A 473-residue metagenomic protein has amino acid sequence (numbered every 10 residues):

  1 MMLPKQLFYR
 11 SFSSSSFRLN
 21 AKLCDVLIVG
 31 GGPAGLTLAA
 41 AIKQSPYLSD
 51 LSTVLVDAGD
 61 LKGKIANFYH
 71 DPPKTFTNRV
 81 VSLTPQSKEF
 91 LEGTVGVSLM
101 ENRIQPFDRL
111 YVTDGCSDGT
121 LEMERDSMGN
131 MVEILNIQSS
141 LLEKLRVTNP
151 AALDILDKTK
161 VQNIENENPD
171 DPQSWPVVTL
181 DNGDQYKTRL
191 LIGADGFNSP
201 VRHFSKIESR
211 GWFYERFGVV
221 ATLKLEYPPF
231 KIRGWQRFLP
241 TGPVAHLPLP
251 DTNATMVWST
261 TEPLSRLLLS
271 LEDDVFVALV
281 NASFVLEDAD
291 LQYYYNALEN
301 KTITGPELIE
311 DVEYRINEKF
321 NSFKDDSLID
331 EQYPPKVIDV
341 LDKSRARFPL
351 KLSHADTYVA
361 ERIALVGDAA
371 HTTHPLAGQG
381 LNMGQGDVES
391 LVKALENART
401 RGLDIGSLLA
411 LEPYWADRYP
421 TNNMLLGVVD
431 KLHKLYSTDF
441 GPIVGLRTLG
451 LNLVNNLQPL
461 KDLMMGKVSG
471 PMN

Functional and structural regions predicted by a protein language model:
F17-A34, V54: Beta1/beta-strand and adjacent pyrophosphate-binding region of the FAD-binding site in flavoprotein oxidoreductases
L27-V29, K43-R79: Glycine-rich FAD pyrophosphate-binding loop
A41, I65-C116: N-terminal FAD cofactor-binding segment of flavoenzymes
R79-P85, R125-K144, S270-L271, L350 (+1 more regions): Short beta-strand to alpha-helix junction loop
L91, L191-D325, R345: Conserved FAD-binding catalytic core of PHBH/FMO-like flavoproteins
G93, R103-S205, S209-T222: Conserved N-terminal helical subregion
S270-G406: FAD/FMN-dependent oxidoreductases across multiple families
L328-V337, K393-N473: C-terminal helical "tail/cap" subdomain of flavin- and related membrane-associated enzymes
